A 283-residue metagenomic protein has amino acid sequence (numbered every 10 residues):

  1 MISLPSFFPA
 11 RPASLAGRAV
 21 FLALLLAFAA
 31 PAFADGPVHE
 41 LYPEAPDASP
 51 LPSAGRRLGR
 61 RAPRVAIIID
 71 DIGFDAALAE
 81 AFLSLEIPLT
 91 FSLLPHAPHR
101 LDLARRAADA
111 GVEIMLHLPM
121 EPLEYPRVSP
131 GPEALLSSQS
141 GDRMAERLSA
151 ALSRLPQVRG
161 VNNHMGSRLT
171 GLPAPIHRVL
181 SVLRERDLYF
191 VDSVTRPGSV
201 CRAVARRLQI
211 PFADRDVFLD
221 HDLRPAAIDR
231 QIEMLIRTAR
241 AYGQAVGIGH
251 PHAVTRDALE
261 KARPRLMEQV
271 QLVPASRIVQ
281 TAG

Functional and structural regions predicted by a protein language model:
I2, F33-P63, I232: Terminal interaction modules at protein C-ends
L4-F21: Bacterial N-terminal signal peptides that target proteins for export
A29-A30: N-terminal signal peptide c-region/cleavage motif recognized by signal peptidases
L58-V128: Active-site beta->alpha N-cap acidic-glycine motif
R64-A66, P88-S92, E113-M115, R159-N162 (+3 more regions): Structural preference for beta-strand elements that scaffold enzyme active sites
R106-Q157: Substrate-binding cleft of extracellular glycoside hydrolase catalytic domains
S138-I232, R240, H250-Q271, R277: Catalytic domains of cell-wall/extracellular-matrix polysaccharide-remodeling enzymes, centered on de-N-acetylation
S276-G283: Short, flexible loop segments at boundaries between secondary-structure elements
